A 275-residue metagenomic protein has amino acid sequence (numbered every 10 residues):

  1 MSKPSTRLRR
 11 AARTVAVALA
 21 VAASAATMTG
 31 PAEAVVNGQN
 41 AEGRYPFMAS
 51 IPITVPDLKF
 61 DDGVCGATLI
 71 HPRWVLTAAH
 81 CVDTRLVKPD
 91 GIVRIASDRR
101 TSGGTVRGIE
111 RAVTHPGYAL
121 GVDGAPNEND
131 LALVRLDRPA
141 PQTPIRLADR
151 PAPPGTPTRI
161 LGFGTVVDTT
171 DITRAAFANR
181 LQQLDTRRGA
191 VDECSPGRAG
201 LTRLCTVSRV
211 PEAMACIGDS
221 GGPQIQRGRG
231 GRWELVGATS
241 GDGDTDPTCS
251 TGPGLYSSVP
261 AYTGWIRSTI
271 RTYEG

Functional and structural regions predicted by a protein language model:
M1-A34: Secretory targeting and sorting signals
R9, V35, A41, A49 (+4 more regions): C-terminal subregion of chymotrypsin/trypsin-like serine protease catalytic domains
N40-R44, L69, R85-V87, T101-V106 (+5 more regions): Extracellular/periplasmic catalytic domains that process cell-envelope and extracellular macromolecules
M48, T54-P72, G104: A conserved glycine-rich beta-strand in the N-terminal activation segment of trypsin-fold
I51-T54, A78, D83-L120: Conserved H-D interstitial segment of serine endopeptidase catalytic domains
P56, H80-T84, S97-T101, D137-P141 (+6 more regions): Acidic glycine-/aspartate-rich tracts in secreted/extracellular proteins
D61-V64, V210, I217-S220: Short, small/polar residue-rich loop motifs at catalytic or cofactor-binding pockets
R107, A112, N127-P211, V259-G264: Chymotrypsin/trypsin-fold serine protease catalytic domain
